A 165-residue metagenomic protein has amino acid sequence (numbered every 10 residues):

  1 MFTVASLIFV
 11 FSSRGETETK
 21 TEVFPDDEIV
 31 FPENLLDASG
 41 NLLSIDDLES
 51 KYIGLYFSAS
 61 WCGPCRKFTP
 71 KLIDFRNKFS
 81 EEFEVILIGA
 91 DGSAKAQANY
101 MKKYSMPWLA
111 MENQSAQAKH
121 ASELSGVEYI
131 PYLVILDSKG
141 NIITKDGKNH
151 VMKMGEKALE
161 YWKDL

Functional and structural regions predicted by a protein language model:
M1-N34: N-terminal targeting signals for export/organelle localization
P32-I53, D146: A short beta-strand-turn-helix
K51-I53, F57-W61, Y129: Short pre-active-site segment immediately N-terminal to redox-active cysteine/selenocysteine motifs in thiol-based
F57-N77: Conserved redox-active cysteine motifs that mediate thiol-disulfide chemistry, especially di-cysteine Cys-X(1-2)-Cys
K67, N77-S80, K102-M106: Sec-exported extracytoplasmic/periplasmic mature domains
I86-I88: Short beta-strand segments
A90-Y129, V134-I142, L165: Thioredoxin-like thiol-disulfide oxidoreductase module
I135-L165: Thiol-/selenol-based redox modules, centered on thioredoxin-like and closely related oxidoreductase domains
